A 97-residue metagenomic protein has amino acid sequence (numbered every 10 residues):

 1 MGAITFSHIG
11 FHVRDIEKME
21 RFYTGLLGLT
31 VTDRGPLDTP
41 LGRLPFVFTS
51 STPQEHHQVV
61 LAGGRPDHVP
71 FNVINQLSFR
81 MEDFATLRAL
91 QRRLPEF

Functional and structural regions predicted by a protein language model:
M1: A short, basic/flexible loop-to-alpha-helix module at the beginning of a structural domain
I4, R14-E17, L77-F97: Vicinal oxygen chelate
F6, V59, F71-I74: Short, structured motif recognition centered on aromatic/hydrophobic residues
H8-G10, F48, Q76-S78: Short aromatic/hydrophobic contact patches that present stacked aromatics for nucleic-acid/ligand binding
F11-H56: Core segments of cupin and vicinal oxygen chelate
L37, N75-Q76: Short helix/strand-bridging catalytic loops that position acidic/His residues to coordinate divalent metals and engage
Q54-H56, H68, F84-L87: Short, charged/polar surface micro-motifs in flexible loops or helix N-caps
A62-D67: Short beta-strand/turn micro-motifs at beta-sheet edges
